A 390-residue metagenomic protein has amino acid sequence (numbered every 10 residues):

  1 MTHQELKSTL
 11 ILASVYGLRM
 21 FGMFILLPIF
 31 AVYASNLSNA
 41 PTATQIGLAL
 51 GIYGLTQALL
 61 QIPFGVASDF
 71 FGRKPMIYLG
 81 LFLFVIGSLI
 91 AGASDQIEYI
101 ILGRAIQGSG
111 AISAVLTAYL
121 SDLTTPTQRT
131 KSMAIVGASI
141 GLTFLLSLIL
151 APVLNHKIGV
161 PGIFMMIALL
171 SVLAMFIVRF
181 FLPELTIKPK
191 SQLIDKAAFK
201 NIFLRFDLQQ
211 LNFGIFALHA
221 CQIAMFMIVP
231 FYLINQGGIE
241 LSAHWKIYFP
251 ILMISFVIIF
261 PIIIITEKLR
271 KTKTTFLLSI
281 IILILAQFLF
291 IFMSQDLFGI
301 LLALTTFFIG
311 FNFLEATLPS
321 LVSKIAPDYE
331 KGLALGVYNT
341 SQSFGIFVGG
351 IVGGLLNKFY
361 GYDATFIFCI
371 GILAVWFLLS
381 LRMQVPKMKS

Functional and structural regions predicted by a protein language model:
M1-L6, P183-G214: Juxtamembrane intracellular "pre-TM" segments in multi-pass secondary transporters
P28-A43, M227-A243: Short amphipathic helix-loop junctions that connect adjacent transmembrane helices in Major Facilitator Superfamily/SLC
L59-D95: Conserved MFS/SLC helix-loop-helix module at the cytosolic interface between two early adjacent transmembrane helices
L60-G72, I258-K271, N357: Helix-to-loop junctions at the C-terminal end of transmembrane segments in multipass secondary transporters
F70-G80, E267-I280: Cytoplasmic membrane-interface "Motif A"-like loop-to-helix N-cap segments of 12-TM Major Facilitator Superfamily
G103-I140: Cytoplasmic helix-loop-helix junction between adjacent transmembrane helices in 12-TM secondary transporters
L169-K188, L379-Q384: C-terminal membrane-cytosol helix-exit motif in multi-pass small-molecule transporters
K273-L318: C-terminal transmembrane helical hairpin of 12-TM major facilitator-type secondary transporters
